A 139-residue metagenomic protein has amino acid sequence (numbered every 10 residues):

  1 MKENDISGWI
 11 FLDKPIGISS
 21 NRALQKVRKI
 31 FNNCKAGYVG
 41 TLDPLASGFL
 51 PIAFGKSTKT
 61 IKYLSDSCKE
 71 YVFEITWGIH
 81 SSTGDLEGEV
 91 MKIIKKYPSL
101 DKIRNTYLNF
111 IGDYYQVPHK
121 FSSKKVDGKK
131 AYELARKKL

Functional and structural regions predicted by a protein language model:
M1-L139: Catalytic/RNA-binding core of pseudouridine synthases
